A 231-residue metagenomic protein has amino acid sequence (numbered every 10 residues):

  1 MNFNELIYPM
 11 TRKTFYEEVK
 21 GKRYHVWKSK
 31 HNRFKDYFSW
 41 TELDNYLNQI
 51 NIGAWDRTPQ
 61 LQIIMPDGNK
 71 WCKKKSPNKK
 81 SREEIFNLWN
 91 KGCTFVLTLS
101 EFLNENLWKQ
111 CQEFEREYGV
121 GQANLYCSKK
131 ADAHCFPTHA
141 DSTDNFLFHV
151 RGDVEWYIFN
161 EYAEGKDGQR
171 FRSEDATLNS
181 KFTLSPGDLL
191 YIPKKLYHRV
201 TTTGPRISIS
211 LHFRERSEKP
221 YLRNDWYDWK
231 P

Functional and structural regions predicted by a protein language model:
N2-M10, T14-E18, N32-F38, D44 (+3 more regions): Active-site region of the double-stranded beta-helix
Y191: Conserved beta-strand-loop-short alpha-helix elements that form and flank the Mn2+/Mg2+-coordinating active site
